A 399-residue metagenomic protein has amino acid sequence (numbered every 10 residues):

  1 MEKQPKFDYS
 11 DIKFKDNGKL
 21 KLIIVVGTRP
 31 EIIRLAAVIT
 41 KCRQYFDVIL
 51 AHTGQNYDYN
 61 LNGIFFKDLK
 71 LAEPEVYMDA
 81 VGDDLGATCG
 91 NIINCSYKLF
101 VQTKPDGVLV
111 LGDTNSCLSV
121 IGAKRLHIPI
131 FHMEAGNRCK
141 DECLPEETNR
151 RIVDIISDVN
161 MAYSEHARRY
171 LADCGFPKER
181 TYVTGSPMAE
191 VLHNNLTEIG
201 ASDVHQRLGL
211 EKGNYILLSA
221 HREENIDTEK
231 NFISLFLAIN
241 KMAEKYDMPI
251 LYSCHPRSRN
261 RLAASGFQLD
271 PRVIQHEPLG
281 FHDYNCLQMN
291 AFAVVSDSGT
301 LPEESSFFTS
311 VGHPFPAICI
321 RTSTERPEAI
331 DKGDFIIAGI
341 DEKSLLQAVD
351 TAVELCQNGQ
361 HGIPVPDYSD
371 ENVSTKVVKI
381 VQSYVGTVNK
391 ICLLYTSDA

Functional and structural regions predicted by a protein language model:
E2-G54: N-terminal subdomain of nucleotide-sugar transferases
E2-S10, Q55-N60, D79, I156-K230: A nucleotide-sugar donor-handling region in carbohydrate enzymes
L20-V26, E31-V38, Y45, F65 (+1 more regions): Active-site and donor-binding regions of nucleotide-sugar-utilizing enzymes
Q55-D58, G63-F65, D83, G200-N290: Donor-nucleotide binding loops and adjacent catalytic segments primarily of GT-B fold Leloir glycosyltransferases
V110-L111, C117-I121, H132-M133, N160 (+1 more regions): A donor-sugar binding/catalytic signature common to diverse glycosyltransferases and related nucleotide-sugar
R326-A352, G362-S374: Change "using UDP/GDP/dTDP sugars" to "using nucleotide sugars
A348-V365, S383-I391: Conserved donor-nucleotide binding/catalytic region of nucleotide-linked donor-dependent transferases
Y395-A399: Conserved small/polar residues in nucleotide/adenosyl-binding loops
